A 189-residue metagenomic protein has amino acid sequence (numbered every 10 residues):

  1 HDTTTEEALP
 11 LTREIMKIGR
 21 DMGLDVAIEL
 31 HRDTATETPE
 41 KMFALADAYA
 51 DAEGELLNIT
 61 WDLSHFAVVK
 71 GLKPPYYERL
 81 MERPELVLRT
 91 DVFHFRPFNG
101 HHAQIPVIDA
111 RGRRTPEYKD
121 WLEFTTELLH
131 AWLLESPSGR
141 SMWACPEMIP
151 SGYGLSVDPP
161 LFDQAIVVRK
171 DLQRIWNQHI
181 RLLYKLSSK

Functional and structural regions predicted by a protein language model:
H1-N58: Active-site acidic/histidine proton-transfer and metal-coordination neighborhood in alpha/beta enzyme cores
L9, P39, A46-L57, W61-K189: Histidine-acidic metal/acid-base catalytic patches
